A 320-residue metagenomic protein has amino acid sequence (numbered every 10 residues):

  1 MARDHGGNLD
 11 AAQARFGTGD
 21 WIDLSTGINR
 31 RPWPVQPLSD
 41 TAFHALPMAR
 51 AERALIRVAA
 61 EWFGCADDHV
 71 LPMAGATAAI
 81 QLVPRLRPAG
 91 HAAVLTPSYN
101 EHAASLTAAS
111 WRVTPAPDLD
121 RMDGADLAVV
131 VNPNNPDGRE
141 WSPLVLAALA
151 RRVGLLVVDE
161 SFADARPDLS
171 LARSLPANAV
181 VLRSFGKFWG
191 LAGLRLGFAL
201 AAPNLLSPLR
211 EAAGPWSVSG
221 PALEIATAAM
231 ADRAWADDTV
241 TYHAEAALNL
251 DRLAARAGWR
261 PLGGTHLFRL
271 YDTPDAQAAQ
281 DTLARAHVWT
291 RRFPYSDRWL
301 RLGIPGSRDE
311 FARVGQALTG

Functional and structural regions predicted by a protein language model:
M1-E61: N-terminal "arm"/small-domain region of PLP-dependent enzymes with the aminotransferase-like
V35, R121-M122, D275-T282, R308-R313: Short, conserved charged micro-motifs
R53, D67-A92: Conserved beta-loop-alpha segment that forms the PLP phosphate-binding cup at the N-terminus of a helix
R85-T107, R112, A116-L119: Conserved PLP-anchoring active-site segment centered on the Schiff-base-forming lysine
T107, T114-R166: Active-site phosphate-binding strand-loop segment of PLP-dependent enzymes
L144, Y295-G320: PLP-dependent enzyme catalytic core of the Aspartate aminotransferase-like
V180-A255, W259-P261: PLP-dependent aminotransferase class I/II
A244, A254-A286, I304: Conserved PLP-binding catalytic core of the aspartate aminotransferase-like
